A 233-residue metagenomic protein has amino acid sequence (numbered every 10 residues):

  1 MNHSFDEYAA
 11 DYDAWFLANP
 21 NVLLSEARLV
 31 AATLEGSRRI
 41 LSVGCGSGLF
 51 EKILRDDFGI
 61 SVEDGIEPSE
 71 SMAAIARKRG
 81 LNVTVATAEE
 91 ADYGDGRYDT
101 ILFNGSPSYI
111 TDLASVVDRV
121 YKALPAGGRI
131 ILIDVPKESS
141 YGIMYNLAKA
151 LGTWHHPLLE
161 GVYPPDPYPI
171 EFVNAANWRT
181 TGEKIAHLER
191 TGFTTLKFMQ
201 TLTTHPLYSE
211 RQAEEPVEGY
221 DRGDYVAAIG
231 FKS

Functional and structural regions predicted by a protein language model:
M1-E35, L49-I53, M72, L202 (+2 more regions): Conserved class I S-adenosyl-L-methionine
S37-G46: Conserved class I S-adenosyl-L-methionine
G46-A91: Class I SAM-dependent methyltransferase SAM/SAH-binding core
E89-I101: A short acidic, Gly/Pro-enriched loop at the edge of an enzyme's catalytic core that lines a small-molecule cofactor
T100-L113: A short SAM/SAH-binding and catalytic strip from SAM-dependent methyltransferases
A114-R129: A short glycine-rich, Lys/Arg-flanked "PGG" loop and its adjoining helix->strand segment in the class I
I131-E160: Conserved class I S-adenosyl-L-methionine
A175-F198: Short alpha-helix
